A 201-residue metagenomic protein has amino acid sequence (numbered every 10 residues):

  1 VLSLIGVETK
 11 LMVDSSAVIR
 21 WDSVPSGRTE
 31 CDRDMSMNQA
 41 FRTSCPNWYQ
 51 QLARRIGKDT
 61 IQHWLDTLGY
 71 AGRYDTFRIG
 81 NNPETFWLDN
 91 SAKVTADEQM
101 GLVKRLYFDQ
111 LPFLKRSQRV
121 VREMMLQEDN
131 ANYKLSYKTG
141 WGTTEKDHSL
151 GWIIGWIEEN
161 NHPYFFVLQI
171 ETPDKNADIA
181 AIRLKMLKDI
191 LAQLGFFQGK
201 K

Functional and structural regions predicted by a protein language model:
V1-D14, A40, Q99, F166: Active-site SXXK
V7-S23, F113-S117: Short, well-structured active-site flanking segments
D14, D32-M35, N47, D89 (+4 more regions): Extracytoplasmic
R20-S36, R122-Y133: Short, mixed-charge aromatic SLiMs
V24-M37, Q50-V103: Mid-domain, small-residue-enriched loop/turn segments at the edges of structured enzyme/sensor domains
S36-S44: Short helix- or helix-capping micro-motifs that position conserved polar/aromatic residues at function-defining sites
R54-G57, G101-K201: Structured C-terminal helix/loop/strand segments within mature extracytoplasmic catalytic/sensor domains
